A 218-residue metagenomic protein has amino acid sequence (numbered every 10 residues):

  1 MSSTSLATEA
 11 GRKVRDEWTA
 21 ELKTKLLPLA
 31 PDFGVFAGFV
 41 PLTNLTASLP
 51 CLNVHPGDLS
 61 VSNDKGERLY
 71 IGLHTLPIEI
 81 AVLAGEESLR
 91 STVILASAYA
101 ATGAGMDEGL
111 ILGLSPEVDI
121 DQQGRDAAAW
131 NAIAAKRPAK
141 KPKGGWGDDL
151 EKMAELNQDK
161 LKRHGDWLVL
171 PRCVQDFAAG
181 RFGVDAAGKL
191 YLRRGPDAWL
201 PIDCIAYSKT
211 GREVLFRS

Functional and structural regions predicted by a protein language model:
M1-S218: One-carbon transfer enzymes
